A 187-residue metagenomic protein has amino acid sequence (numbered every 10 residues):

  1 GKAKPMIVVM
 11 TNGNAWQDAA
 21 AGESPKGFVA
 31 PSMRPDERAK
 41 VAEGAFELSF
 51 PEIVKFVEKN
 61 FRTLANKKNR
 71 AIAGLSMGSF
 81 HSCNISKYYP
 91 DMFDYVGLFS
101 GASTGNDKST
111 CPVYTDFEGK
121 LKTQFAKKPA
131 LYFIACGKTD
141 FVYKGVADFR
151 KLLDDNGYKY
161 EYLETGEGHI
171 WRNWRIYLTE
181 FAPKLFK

Functional and structural regions predicted by a protein language model:
G1-K187: Non-catalytic cap/lid and distal C-terminal segments of serine-dependent acyl enzymes
